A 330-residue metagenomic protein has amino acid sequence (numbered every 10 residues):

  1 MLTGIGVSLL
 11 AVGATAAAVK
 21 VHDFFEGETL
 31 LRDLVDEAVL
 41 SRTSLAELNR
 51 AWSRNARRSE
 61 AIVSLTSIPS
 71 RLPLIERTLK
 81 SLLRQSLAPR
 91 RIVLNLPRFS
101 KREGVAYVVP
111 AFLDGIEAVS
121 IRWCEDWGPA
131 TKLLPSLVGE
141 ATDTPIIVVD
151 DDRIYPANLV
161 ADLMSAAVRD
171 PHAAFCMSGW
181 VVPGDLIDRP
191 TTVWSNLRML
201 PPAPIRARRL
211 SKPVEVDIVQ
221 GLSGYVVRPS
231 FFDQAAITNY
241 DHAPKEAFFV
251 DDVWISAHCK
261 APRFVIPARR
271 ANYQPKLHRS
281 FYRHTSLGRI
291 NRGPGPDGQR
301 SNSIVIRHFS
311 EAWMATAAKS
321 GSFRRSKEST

Functional and structural regions predicted by a protein language model:
T3-D23, A56, Q234, T238-T330: C-terminal catalytic/acceptor-binding lobe
E28-S59: N-terminal signal-anchor transmembrane helix
S59-S64, R91, W254: Cell-envelope/extracellular polymer assembly enzymes that use nucleotide-activated donors
I62-S70, Q85: A conserved hydrophobic helix/loop-capping motif in glycosyltransferases and polysaccharide synthases
T78-R90, F99: Short, acidic, metal-binding catalytic loop of nucleotide-sugar glycosyltransferases
N95-T144: Active-site-proximal specificity loops/subdomain of glycosyltransferases
S136, I154-N239: Conserved catalytic core of nucleotide-sugar-dependent glycosyltransferases
D143-I154: Short beta-strand-to-loop acidic/aromatic patch adjacent to the donor-nucleotide binding site
